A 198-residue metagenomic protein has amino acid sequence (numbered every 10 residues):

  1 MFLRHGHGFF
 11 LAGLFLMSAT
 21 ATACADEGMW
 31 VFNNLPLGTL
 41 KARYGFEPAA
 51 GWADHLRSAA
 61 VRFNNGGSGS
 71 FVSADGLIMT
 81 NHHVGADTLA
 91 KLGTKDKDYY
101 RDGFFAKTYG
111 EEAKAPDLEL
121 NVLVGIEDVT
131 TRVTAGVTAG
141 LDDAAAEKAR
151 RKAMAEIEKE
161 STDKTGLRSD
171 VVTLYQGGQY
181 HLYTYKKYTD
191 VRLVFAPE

Functional and structural regions predicted by a protein language model:
M1-F10: Bacterial N-terminal signal peptides that target proteins for export
F2, T20-E198: Terminal presequence/propeptide segments associated with secretion/organelle targeting and zymogen/polyprotein
F9-A19: Bacterial N-terminal signal peptides
